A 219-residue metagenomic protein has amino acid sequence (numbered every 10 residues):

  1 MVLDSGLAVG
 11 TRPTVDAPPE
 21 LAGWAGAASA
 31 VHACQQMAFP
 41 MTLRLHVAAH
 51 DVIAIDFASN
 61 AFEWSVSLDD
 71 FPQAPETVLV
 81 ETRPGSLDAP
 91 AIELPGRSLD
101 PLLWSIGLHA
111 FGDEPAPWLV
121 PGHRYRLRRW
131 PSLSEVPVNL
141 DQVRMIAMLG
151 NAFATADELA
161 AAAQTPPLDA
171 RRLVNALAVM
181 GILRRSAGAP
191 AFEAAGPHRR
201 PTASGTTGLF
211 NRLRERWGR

Functional and structural regions predicted by a protein language model:
M1-R219: Acidic, Ser/Thr/Pro-enriched low-complexity segments and adjacent helix/loop capping patches that create flexible
